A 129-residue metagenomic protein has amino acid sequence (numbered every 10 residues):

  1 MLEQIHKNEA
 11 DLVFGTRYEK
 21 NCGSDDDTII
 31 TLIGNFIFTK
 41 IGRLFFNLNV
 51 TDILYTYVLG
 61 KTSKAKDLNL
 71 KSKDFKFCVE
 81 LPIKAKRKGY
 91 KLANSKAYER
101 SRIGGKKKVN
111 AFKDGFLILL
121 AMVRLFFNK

Functional and structural regions predicted by a protein language model:
M1-F75, S101-L119: Acceptor/aglycone-binding surface of glycosyltransferases and processive sugar-polymer synthases
L48-N49, L70-K73, P82-R100: Catalytic donor-sugar/metal-binding loop of nucleotide-sugar-dependent glycosyltransferases
K61-K64, K88-K91, L125: Secondary-structure boundary/capping motif
V79: DNA-recognition element of transcription regulators
L120-K129: C-terminal, non-catalytic tails of nucleotide-sugar-dependent glycosyltransferases
